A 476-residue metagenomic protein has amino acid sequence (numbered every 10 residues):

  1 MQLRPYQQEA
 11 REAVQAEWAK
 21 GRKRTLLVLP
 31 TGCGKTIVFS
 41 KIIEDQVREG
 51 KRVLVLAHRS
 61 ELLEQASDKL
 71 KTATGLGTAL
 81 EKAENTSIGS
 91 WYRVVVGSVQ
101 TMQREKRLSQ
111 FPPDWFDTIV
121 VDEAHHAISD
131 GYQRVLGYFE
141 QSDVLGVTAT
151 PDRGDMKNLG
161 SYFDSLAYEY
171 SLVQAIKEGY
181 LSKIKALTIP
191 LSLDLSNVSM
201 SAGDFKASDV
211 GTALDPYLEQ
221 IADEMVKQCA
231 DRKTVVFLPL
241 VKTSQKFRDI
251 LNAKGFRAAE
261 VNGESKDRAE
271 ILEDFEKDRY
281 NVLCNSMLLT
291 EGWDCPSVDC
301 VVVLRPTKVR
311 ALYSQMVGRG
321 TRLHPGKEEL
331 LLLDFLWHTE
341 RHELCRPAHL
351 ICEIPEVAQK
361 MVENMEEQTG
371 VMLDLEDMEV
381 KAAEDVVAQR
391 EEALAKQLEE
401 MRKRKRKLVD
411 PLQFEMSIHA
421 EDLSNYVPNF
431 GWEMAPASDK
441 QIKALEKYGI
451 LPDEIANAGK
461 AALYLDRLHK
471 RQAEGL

Functional and structural regions predicted by a protein language model:
G21-I42, F237: Walker A/P-loop
E61-K82: Conserved helix-turn-beta segment of the N-terminal RecA-like "Helicase ATP-binding" lobe in SF1/SF2 helicases
E81, T86-I88, Q245-D249, F256-S286: Conserved helicase ATPase core of P-loop NTP-dependent helicases/translocases
N85-W115, S129, Q133-R134: Conserved helix/coil segment N-terminal to the catalytic DExD/H
H126-A186: Post-DEXD/H (motif II) to motif III coupling segment of the RecA-like Helicase ATP-binding lobe
L166-V235: Conserved interdomain linker/interface between the two RecA-like ATPase lobes of SF2 helicase motors
L172-S182, L323-D377: A conserved SF2-helicase RecA2
K308-E328: Conserved SF2 helicase motif VI
